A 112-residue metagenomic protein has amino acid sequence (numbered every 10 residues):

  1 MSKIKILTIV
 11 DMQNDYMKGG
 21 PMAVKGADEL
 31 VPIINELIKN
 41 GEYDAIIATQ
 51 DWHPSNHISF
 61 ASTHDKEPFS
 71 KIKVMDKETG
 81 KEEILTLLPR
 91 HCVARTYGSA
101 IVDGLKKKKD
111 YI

Functional and structural regions predicted by a protein language model:
S2-L7: Extreme N-terminal starter segment of soluble prokaryotic enzymes
T8-I9, Q13, T49: Generic enzyme active-site microenvironment
T8-V10, A27, I58: A broad "ordered helical/assembly scaffold" signature
M17-K18, T96: Short glycine/serine/threonine-biased micro-segments
K18-A27: Short glycine-enriched, charge-decorated loop/helix-capping segments at active-site entrances that position
P32-I112: Active-site alpha/beta core segments
